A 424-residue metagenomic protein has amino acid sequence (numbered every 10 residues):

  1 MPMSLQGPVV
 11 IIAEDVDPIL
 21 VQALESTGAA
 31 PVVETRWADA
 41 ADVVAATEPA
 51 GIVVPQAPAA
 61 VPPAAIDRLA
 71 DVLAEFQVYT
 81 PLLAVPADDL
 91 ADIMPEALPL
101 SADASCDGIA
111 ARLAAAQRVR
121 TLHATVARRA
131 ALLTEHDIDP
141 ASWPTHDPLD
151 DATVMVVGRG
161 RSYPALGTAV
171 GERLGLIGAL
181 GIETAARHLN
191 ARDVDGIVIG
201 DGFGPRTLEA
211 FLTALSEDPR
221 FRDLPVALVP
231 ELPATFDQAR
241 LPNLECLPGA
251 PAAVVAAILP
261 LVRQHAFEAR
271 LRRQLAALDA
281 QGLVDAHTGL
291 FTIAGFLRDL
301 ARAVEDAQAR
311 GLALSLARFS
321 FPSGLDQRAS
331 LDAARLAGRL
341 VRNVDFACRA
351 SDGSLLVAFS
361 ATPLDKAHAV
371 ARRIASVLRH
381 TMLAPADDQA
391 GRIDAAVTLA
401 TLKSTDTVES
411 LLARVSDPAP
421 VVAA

Functional and structural regions predicted by a protein language model:
M1-T27, A45, A74-E75, A111-T153 (+4 more regions): Non-catalytic signal-transmission and effector/linker regions of two-component phosphorelay proteins
T35, V78-E135, G178-G181, V229-H265 (+1 more regions): Output/docking surface of receiver
R36-A41, A50-Y79, V85-D88, D195-R222 (+1 more regions): Conserved phosphotransfer microenvironments
R273-I293: Amphipathic HAMP/coiled-coil signal-transducing linker helices that couple sensory inputs to cytosolic output domains
L283, A333-A367, S376, H380-D387: Conserved helix-loop-beta segment at the catalytic/binding core of cyclic-nucleotide signaling proteins
F291-L312, D332-R342: Short regulatory alpha-helical coupling segments that immediately precede and/or link into cyclic nucleotide signaling
R349-S360, A386-S416: A short glycine-enriched loop-to-beta-strand structural element that forms part of the catalytic core of nucleotide
L364-A375, A400-A424: Catalytic-core segments of nucleotide cyclases and related cyclic-nucleotide turnover enzymes
